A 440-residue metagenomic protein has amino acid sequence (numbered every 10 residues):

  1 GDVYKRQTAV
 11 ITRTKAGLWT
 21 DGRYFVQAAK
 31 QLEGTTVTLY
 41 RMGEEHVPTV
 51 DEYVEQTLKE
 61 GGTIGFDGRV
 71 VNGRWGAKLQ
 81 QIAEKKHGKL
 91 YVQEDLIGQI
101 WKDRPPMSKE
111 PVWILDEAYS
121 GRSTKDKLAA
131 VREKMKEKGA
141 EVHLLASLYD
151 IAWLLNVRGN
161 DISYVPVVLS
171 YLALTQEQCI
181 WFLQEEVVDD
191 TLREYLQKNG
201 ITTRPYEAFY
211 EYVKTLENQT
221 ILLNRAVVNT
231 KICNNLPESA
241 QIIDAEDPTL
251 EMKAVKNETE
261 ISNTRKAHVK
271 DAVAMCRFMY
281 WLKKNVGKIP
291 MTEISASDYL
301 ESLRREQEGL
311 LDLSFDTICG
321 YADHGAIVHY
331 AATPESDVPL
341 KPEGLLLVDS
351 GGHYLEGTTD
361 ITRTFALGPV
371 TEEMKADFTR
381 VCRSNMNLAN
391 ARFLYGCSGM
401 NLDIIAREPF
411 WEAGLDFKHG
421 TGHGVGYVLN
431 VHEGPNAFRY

Functional and structural regions predicted by a protein language model:
G1-Y440: Active-site neighborhoods and metal-handling regions in enzymes and metal-associated proteins
